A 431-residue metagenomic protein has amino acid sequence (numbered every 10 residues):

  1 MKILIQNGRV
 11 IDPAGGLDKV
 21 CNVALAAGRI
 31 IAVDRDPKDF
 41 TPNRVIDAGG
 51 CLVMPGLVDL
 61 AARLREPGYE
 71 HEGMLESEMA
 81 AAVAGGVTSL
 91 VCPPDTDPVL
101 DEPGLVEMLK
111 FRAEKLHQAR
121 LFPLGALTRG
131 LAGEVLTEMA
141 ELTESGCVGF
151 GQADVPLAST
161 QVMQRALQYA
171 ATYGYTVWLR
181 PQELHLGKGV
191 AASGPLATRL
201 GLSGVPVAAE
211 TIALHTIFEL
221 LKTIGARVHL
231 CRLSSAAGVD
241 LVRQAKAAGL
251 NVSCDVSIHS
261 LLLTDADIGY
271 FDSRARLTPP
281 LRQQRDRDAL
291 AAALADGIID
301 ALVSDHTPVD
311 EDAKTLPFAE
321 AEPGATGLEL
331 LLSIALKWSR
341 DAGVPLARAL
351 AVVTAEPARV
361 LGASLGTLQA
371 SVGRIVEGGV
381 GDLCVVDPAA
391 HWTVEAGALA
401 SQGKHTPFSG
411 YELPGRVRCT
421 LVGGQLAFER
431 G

Functional and structural regions predicted by a protein language model:
M1-G56: Histidine-rich, glycine-flanked metal-binding segment
G8, G28, G50, A61 (+14 more regions): Divalent metal-coordination and catalytic microenvironments
G8, P317-E320, E377-G431: C-terminal cap of metal-dependent C-N hydrolases
A48-A113: Metal-associated gating/positioning segment near the N- to mid-region
M54, P103-R120, Q168-L179, L330-I334: Alpha-helix-loop-beta-strand connector modules within alpha/beta enzyme cores
L60-G73, F122-V135, D154, S203-V207: Active-site mouth loops of central-metabolism enzymes
E134-L302: Histidine/acidic residue-rich metal-binding segments in metalloenzymes
R199-R227, D300-L302, T307-P388: His/Asp/Glu-enriched, well-ordered alpha-helical/loop segment that forms or immediately abuts the divalent-metal
